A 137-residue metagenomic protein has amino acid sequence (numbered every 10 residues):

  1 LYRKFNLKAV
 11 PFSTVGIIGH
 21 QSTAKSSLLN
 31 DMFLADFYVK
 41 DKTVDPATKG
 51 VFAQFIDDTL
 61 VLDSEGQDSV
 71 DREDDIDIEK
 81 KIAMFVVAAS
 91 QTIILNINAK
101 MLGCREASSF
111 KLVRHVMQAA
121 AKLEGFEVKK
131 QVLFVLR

Functional and structural regions predicted by a protein language model:
L1-R137: N-terminal switch/interaction subdomains of large nucleotide-dependent motors and GTPases
